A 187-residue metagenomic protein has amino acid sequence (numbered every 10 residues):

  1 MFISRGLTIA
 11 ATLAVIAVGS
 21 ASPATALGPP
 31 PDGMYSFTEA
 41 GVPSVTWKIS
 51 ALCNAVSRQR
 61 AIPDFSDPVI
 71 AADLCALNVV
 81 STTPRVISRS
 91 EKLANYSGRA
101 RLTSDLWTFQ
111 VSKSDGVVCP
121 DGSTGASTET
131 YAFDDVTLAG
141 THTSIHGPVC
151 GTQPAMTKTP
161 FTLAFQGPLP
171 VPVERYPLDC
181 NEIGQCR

Functional and structural regions predicted by a protein language model:
M1-A26: Secretory targeting and sorting signals
S20, T46-W47, V69, K113 (+3 more regions): Processing junctions and N-termini across compartments
P23-S36, A132, I183: N-terminal helix-cap/turn-to-beta initiation motif at the start of protein domains
G33, P43, W47, V136-G140: One face of beta-strands
E39, Q110-S114, T141-H146: Beta-turn initiation residues at beta-strand->coil junctions
V42-E129: Predominantly extracellular/secreted and cell-surface proteins with exposed, flexible low-complexity segments
G125-G147, T157-T159: Internal, hydrophobic beta-strand segments that form the core of beta-sheet-rich folds
I145-R187: Edge beta-strand at a domain terminus
